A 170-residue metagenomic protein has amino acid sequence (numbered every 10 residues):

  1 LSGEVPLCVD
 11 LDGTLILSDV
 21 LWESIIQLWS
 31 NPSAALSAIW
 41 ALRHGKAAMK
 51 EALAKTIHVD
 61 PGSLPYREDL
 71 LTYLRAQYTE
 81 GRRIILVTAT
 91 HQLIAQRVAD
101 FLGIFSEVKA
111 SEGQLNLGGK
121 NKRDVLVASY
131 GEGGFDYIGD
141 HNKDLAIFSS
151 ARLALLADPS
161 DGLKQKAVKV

Functional and structural regions predicted by a protein language model:
L1-K55: Active-site neighborhood of HAD-like aspartate-dependent phosphohydrolases
L1-S2, G62-V170: C-terminal cap/substrate-recognition subdomain and adjoining C-terminal extension of metal-dependent phosphatase-like
A41-T72, R82: Metal-dependent phosphoesterase signature
